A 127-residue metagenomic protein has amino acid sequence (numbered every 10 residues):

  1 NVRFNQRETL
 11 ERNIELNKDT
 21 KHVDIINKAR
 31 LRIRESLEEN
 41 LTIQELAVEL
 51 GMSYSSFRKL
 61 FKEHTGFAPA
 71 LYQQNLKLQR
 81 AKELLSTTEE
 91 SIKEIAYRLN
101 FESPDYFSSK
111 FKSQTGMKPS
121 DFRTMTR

Functional and structural regions predicted by a protein language model:
N1-N17, K21, K28, S56: An amphipathic alpha-helical interaction segment
N1-Q6, I33, F61, L85: Hydrophobic recognition helices of helix-based DNA-binding modules
E15-L16, K28, R32-R34, E39-L76 (+1 more regions): Basic/polar phosphate-binding segments, predominantly the helix-turn-helix DNA-binding elements of transcriptional
L37-E38, L85-T87: Short amphipathic helical patch at the helix-1/turn junction of helix-turn-helix
F57, E89-S91: Helix-turn-helix DNA-binding module
T87-T88, F101: Short helix-capping/turn signature of helix-turn-helix
T124-R127: Generic C-terminal helix-cap and adjacent flexible tail
